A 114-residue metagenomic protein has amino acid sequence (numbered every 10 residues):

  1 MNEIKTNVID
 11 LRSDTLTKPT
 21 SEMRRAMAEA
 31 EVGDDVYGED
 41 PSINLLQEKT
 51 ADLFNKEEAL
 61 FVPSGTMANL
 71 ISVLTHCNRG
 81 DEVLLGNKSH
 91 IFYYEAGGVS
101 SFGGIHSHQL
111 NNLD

Functional and structural regions predicted by a protein language model:
M1-E3, A59, N78, L84: Structured catalytic cores of enzymes that bind and process phosphorylated ligands/cofactors
N2-L11: Pyridoxal 5′-phosphate
V8-I9, E31-G33, D81: A short, structure-level motif marking secondary-structure boundaries and short turns
D10, V36, A59, S107-Q109: Conserved beta-strand scaffold positions in the cores of enzyme catalytic domains, especially in NTP/NDP-utilizing
D14-K18: Short polar catalytic/cofactor-binding loops
P19-G65, N87-Y93, G98: Conserved N-terminal alpha-helix of the aminotransferase class I/II PLP-enzyme fold
E57-C77, L110-N112: Conserved core of the PLP fold type I
C77-D114: PLP-dependent aminotransferase-like
